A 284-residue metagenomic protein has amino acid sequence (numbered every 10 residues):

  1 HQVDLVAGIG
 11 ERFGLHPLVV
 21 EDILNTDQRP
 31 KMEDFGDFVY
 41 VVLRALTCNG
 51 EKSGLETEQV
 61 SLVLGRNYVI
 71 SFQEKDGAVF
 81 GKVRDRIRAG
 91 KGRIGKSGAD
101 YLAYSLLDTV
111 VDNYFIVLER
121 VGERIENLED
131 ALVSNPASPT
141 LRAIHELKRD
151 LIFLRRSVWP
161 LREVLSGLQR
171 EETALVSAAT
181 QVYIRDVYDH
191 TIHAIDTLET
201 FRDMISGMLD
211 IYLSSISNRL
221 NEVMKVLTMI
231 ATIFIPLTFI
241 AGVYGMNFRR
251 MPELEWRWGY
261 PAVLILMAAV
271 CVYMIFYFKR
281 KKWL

Functional and structural regions predicted by a protein language model:
H1-D186, H190-T200, E253, W283-L284: Peripheral, non-transmembrane regulatory/ligand-interaction domains of membrane transport proteins
D189-L284: Hydrophobic alpha-helical transmembrane segments and their immediately adjacent juxtamembrane loops
